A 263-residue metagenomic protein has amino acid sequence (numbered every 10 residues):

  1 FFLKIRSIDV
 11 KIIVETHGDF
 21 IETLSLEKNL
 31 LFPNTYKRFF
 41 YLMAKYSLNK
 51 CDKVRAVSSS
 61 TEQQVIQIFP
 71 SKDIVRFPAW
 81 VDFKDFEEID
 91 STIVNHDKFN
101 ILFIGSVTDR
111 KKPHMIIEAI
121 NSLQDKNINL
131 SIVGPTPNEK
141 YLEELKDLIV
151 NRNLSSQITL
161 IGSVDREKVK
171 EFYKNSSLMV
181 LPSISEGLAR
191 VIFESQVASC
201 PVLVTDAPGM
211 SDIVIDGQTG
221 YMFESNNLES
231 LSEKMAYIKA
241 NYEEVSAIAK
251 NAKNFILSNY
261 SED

Functional and structural regions predicted by a protein language model:
F20, N34-V54: Membrane-proximal helix-turn-helix segments that form the acceptor-binding/catalytic region of lipid-linked
L48, S163-V164, E171-S176: Short alpha-helical donor nucleotide-sugar binding micro-motif in glycosyltransferases
S60, W80: Carbohydrate-associated surface elements
F99, F103-S122, K140-E143, E229: A conserved mid-protein helix/loop that constitutes part of the nucleotide-sugar donor-binding site
I104, N129-K146, G162-S163: Glycosyltransferase donor-sugar binding loop
I184: Aromatic "clamp/platform" in nucleotide-sugar-dependent glycosyltransferases that forms part of the donor/acceptor
P201-V204, V214: Short hydrophobic beta-strand element within catalytic cores of glycosyltransferases and related nucleotide-activated
D216-G217, Y221-L228, Y237-Y242: Conserved acidic donor-binding segment of nucleotide-sugar-dependent glycosyltransferases
